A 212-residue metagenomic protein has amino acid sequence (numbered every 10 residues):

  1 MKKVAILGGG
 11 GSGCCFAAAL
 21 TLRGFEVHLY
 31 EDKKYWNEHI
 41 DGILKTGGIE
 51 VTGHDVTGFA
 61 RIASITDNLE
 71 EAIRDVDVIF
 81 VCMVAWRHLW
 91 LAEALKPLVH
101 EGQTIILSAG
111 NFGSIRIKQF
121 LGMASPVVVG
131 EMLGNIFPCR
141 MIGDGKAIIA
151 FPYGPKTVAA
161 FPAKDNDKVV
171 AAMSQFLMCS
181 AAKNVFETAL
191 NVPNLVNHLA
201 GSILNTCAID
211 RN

Functional and structural regions predicted by a protein language model:
M1-T52, I73: NAD(P)+-binding Rossmann beta1-loop-alpha1 motif at the extreme N-terminus of oxidoreductases
K2-K3, V127, G154-K156: Nucleotide donor/acceptor-binding cores
G8, E31, M83, A109 (+1 more regions): Short beta-strand/turn micro-motifs composed of small residues that flank or help shape donor/cofactor-binding pockets
D55-V99, Q103: Rossmann-like NAD(P)-binding element
A85-G145: Rossmann-like NAD(P)(H) cofactor-binding subdomain of soluble oxidoreductases
I142-F151, N194-S202: Short, surface-exposed amphipathic charged segments that create phosphate/polyanion-binding patches used for binding
D144-K164: Short beta-strand and adjoining strand-loop segment in the mid-core of the Rossmann-like NAD(P)-dependent dehydrogenase
T157-N212: Active-site-lining helix/loop region of Rossmann-like oxidoreductase modules
